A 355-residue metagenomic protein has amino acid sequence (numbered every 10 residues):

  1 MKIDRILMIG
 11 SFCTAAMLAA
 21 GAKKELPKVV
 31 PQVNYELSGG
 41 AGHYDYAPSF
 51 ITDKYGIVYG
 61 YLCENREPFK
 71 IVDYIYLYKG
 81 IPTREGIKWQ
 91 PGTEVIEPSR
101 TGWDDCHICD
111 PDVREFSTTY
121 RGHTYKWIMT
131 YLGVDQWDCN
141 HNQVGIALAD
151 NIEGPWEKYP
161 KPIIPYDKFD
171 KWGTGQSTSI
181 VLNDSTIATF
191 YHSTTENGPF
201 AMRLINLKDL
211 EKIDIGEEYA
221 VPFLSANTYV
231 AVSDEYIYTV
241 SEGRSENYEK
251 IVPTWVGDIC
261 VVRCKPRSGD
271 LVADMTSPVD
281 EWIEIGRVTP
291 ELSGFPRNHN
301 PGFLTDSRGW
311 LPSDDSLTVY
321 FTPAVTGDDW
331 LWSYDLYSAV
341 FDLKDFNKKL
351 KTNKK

Functional and structural regions predicted by a protein language model:
M1-M8: Bacterial N-terminal signal peptides that target proteins for export
S11-A20: Hydrophobic h-region of N-terminal signal peptides that target proteins for export in Gram-negative bacteria
G21-K355: Carbohydrate-active catalytic/glycan-binding domains of CAZyme proteins, especially the secreted or lumenal ectodomains
